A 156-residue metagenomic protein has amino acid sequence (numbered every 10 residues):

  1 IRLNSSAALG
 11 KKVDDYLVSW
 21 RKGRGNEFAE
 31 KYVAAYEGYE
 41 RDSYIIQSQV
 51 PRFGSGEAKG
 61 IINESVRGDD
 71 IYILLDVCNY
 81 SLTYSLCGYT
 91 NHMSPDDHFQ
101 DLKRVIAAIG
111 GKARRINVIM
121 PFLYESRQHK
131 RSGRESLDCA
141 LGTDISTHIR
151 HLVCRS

Functional and structural regions predicted by a protein language model:
I1-S156: PRPP-associated nucleotide enzymes
